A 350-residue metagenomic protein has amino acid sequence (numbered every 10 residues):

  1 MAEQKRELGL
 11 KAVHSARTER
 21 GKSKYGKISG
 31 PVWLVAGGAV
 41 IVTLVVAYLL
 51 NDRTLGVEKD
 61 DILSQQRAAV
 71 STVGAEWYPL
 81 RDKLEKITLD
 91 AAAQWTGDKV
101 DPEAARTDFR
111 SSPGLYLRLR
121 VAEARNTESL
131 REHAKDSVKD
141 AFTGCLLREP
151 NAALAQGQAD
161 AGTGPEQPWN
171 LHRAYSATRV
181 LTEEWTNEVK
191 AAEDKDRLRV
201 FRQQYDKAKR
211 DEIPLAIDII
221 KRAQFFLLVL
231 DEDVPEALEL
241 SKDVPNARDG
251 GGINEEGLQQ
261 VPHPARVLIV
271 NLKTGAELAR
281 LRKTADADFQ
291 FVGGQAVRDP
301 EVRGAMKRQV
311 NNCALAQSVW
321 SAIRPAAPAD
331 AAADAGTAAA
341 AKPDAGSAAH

Functional and structural regions predicted by a protein language model:
M1-G21: N-terminal intrinsically disordered, acidic low-complexity segments at the extreme N-terminus
E19-V32: Short, Lys/Arg-rich cytosolic juxtamembrane segment immediately N-terminal
G30-N51: Hydrophobic membrane-insertion alpha-helices, especially the h-region of bacterial N-terminal signal peptides
Y48-D194: A structural "domain/chain start" motif
A192-R199, Q203-K273: Surface-exposed short loop/turn segments
K273-A327: Short secondary-structure boundary motifs at beta->alpha junctions and helix caps
D330, D334-H350: Acidic, Pro/Ser/Gly/Ala-rich intrinsically disordered segments
